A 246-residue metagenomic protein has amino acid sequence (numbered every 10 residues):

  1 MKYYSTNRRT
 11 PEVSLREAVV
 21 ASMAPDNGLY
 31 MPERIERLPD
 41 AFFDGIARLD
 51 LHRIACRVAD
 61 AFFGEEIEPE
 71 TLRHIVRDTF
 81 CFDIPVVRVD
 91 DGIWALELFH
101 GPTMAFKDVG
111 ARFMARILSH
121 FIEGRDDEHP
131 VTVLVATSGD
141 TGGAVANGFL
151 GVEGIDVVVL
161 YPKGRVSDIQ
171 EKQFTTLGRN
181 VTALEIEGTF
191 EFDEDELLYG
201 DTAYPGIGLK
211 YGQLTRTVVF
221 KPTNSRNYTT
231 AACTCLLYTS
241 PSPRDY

Functional and structural regions predicted by a protein language model:
M1-D26: Charged, compositionally biased N-terminal leader segments and the immediate start of the first structured element
S14, L49-I54, V109, E191 (+1 more regions): Conserved active-site and cofactor/substrate-binding residues in soluble primary-metabolism enzymes
D26, D90-D91, E128-V131, V152-V157 (+2 more regions): Short coil/turn connectors at secondary-structure junctions
Y30-M104: N-terminal entrance/gating region of PLP-dependent enzymes' catalytic architecture
A95-G148: Well-ordered mid-protein domain cores that form the structural environment of catalytic cofactors
T132-T176: Glycine/threonine-rich beta-strand-loop-alpha-helix active-site module that forms ligand/phosphate-binding
L160-L237: Small/polar-residue-rich loop-to-helix segments that shape phosphate-bearing ligand pockets
Y238-Y246: Single conserved hydrophobic/aromatic residue that forms the stacking wall/gate of nucleotide- or nucleobase-binding
